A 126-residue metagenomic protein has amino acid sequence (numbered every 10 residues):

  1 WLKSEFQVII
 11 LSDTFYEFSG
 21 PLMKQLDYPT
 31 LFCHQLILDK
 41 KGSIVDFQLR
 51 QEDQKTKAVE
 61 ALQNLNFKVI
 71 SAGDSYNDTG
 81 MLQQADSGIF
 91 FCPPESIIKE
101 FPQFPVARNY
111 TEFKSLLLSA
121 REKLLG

Functional and structural regions predicted by a protein language model:
W1-M23, T30-Q35: Substrate-recognition element of Asp-dependent hydrolases with the DxDx(T/V) motif
V8, S12-D13, F67-R108: Acidic, Mg2+-coordinating phosphoryl-transfer loop and its flanking beta/alpha structural elements, shared across
Y16-G20, D78-T79, K114: Short, well-ordered alpha-helical microsegments
L22, A61, G80-M81: Hydrophobic/aromatic ligand-binding patch that stacks against planar heteroaromatic rings of cofactors or nucleotides
M23-L49: Histidine/lysine/aspartate-rich catalytic loop segments that bind and position anionic ligands
F32, F104-F113: Short acidic-hydrophobic, aromatic-tinged amphipathic segments that line or gate anion-handling sites
D39-D46, I98-P105, S115-A120: Short, charged, surface-exposed secondary-structure boundary motifs
Q48-L65: Short loop-to-alpha-helix "cap/lid" segments that border enzyme active sites across diverse enzyme classes
